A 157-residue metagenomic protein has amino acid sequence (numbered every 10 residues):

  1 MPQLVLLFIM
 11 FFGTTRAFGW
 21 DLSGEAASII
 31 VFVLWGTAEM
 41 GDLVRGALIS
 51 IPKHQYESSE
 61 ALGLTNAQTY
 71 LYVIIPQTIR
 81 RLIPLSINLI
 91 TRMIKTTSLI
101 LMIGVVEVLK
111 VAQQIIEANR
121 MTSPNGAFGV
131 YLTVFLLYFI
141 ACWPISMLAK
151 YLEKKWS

Functional and structural regions predicted by a protein language model:
M1-S157: Transmembrane alpha-helices and adjacent helix-loop boundaries
